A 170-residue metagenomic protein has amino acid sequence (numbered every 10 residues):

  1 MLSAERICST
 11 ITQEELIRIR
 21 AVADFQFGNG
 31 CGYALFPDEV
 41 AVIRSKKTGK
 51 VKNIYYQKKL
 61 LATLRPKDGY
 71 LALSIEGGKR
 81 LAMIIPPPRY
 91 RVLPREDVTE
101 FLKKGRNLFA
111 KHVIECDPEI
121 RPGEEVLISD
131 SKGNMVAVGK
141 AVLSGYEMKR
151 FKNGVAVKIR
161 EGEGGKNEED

Functional and structural regions predicted by a protein language model:
S3: Acidic, glycine-rich loop-and-beta core segments that form the ion-binding/anion-interacting portion of active sites
R6, I11, A21-E39, I43-K46 (+4 more regions): Beta-strand/loop-dominated core regions that host nucleotide or nucleotide-derived cofactor-binding catalytic loops
E14, R18, K50-V51: Terminal interaction modules at protein C-ends
